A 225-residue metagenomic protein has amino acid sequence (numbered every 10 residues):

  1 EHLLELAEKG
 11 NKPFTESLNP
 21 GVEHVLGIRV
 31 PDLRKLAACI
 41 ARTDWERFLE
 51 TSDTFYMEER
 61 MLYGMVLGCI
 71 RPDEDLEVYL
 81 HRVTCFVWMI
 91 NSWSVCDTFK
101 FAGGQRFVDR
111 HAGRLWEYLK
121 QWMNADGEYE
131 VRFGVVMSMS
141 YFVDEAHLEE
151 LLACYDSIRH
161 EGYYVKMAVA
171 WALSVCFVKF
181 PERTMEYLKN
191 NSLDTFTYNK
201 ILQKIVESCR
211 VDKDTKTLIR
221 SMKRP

Functional and structural regions predicted by a protein language model:
E1-P225: Alpha-helical scaffold domains
